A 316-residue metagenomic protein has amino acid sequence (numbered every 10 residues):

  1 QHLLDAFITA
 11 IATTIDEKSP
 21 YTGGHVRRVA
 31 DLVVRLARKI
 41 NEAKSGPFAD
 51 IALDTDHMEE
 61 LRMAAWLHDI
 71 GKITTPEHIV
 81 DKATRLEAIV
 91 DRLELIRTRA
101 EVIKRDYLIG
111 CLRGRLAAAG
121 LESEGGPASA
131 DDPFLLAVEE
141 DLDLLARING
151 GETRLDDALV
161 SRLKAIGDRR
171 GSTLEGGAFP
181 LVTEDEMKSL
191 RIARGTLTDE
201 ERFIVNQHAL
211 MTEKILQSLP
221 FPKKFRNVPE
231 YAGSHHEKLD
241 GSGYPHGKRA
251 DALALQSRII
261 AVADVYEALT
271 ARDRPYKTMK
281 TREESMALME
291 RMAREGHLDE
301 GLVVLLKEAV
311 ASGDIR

Functional and structural regions predicted by a protein language model:
H2-R316: Histidine- and acidic-residue-rich, metal-dependent catalytic cores
